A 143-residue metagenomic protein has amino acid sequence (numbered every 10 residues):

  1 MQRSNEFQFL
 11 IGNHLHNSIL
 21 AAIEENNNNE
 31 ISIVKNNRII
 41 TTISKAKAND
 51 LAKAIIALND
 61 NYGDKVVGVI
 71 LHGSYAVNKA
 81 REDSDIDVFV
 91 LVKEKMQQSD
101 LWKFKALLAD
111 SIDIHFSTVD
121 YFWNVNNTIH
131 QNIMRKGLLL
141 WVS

Functional and structural regions predicted by a protein language model:
Q2-K65, A76-D83, V92-S143: Catalytic core of pol beta-like nucleotidyltransferases
I70: Phosphate-binding active sites in nucleotide-utilizing proteins
G73: Active-site glycine-centered loops adjacent to acidic/histidine catalytic or metal-binding residues that shape
V88-V90: Short beta-strand->loop micro-motif that forms the acidic, two-metal-ion catalytic signature in nucleotide-processing
